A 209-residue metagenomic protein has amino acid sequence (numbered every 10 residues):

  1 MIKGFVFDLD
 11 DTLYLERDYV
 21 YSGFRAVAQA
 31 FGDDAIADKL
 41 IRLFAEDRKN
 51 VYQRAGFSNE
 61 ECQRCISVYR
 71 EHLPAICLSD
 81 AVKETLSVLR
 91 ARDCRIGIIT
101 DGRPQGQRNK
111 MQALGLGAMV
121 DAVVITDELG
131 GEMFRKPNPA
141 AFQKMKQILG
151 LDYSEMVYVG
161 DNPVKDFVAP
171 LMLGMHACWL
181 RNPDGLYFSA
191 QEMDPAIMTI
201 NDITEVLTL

Functional and structural regions predicted by a protein language model:
M1-K3, S87, R103-P104, R108-L209: Asp-based, Mg2+/Mn2+-dependent phosphohydrolase catalytic module
I2-V88, R92, Q105: N-terminal helical cap/lid subdomain that shapes the substrate entry/recognition surface in HAD-like hydrolases
D10, I41-R42, Y52, H72 (+5 more regions): Short, flexible active-site loop motifs that bind/organize anionic cofactors or intermediates
R70, P74, C94, I125-E128 (+1 more regions): A broad detector of the eukaryotic-type serine/threonine protein kinase catalytic domain
D93-C94, M175: Short phosphate-binding/catalytic loops that engage adenosine nucleotides
C94-G97, S154-M156: Short active-site oxyanion
T100: Conserved phosphate-coupling serine/threonine residues in phosphotransfer and NTP-handling enzymes
